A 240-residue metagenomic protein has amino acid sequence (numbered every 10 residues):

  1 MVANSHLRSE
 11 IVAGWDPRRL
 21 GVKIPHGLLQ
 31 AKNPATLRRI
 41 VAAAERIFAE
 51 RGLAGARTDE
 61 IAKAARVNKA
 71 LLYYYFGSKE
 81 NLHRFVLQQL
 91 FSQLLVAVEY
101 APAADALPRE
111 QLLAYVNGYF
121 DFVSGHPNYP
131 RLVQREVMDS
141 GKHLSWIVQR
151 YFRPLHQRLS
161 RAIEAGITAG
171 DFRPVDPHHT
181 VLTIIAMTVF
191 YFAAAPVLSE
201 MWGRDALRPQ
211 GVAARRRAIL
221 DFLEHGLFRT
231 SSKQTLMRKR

Functional and structural regions predicted by a protein language model:
M1-I24, G118-G125, R153-R173, M187-R240: C-terminal peripheral helix-coil segments that are non-catalytic and often amphipathic
M1-Q30, A42-R46, G55-R57, A65 (+1 more regions): Short glycine/proline-centered loop/turn elements that form peptide/ligand docking sites
T36-A44, I61, V86-L90, L94 (+1 more regions): Generic hydrophobic, amphipathic alpha-helix propensity
R39, I47-N81, F85: Helix-turn-helix
V41, H83, L87, F91 (+4 more regions): Amphipathic, non-transmembrane alpha-helical scaffold segments
V86-A114, L144, A162: Amphipathic alpha-helical linker/stalk segments
E99-R131, P177-V181, A213-R216: Hydrophobic alpha-helical connector segments
Q111, S124-W146, A195-W202: Amphipathic alpha-helical segments used for helix-helix packing
